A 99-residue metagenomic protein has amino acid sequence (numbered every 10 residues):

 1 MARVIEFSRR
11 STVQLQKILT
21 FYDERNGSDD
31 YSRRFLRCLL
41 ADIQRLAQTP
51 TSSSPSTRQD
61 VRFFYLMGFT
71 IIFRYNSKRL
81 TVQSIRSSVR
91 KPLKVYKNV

Functional and structural regions predicted by a protein language model:
M1-L36: Arg/Lys-rich, positively charged N-terminal/basic patches that mediate binding to nucleic acids
A2, R58-V61, V82, L93: Generic secondary-structure boundary/loop-capping signal
S11, L39, F73: GIY-YIG nuclease signature motif recognition
L19, N26, A47-S54, L93: Short amphipathic alpha-helical interaction/hinge segments
R34, S52-S53, R74-Y75: Juxtamembrane/interface motifs at transmembrane-helix termini
L40-Y65: A short, surface-exposed loop/turn module that caps and links secondary-structure elements
L66-T70, R74-V99: Enriched for short, Lys/Arg-rich terminal
